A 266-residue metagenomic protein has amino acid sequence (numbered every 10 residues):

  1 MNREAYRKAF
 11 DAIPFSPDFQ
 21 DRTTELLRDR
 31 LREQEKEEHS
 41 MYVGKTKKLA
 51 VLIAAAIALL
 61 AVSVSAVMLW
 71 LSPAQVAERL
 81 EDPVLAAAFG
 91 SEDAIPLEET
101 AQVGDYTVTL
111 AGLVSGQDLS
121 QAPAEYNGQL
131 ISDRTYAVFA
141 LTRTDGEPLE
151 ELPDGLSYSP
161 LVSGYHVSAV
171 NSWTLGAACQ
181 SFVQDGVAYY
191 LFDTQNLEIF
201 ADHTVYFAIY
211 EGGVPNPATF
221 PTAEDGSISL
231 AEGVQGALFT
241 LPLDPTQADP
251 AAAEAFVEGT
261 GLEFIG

Functional and structural regions predicted by a protein language model:
M1, D29-G112: Membrane-interface helical sensory segment of bacterial ECF anti-sigma factor regulators
N2-D29, E33-Q34: A short, acidic loop/turn at secondary-structure junctions
E4, P17, S40, V187-A188: Intrinsically disordered, low-complexity segments enriched in small/polar residues
A77-G266: Polar, acidic low-complexity tracts enriched in Ser/Thr/Gln/Glu with frequent Gly/Pro and Thr-Pro motifs
